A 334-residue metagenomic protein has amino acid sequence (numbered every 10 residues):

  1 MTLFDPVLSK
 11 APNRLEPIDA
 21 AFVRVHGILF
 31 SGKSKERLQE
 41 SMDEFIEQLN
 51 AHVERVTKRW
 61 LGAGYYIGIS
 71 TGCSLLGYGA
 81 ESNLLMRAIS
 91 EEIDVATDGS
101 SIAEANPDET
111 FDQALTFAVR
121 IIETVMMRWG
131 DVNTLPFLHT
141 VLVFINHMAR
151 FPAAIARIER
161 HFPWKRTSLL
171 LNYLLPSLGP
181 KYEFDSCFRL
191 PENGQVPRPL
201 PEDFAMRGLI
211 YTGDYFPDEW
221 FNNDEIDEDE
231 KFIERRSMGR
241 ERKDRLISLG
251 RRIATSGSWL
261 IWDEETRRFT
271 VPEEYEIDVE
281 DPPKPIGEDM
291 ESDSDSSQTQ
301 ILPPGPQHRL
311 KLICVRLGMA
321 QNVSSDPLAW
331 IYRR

Functional and structural regions predicted by a protein language model:
M1: Conserved catalytic-core segments centered on acid/base and nucleophilic motifs
F4-R236, G257-W259: Extended alpha-helical solenoid scaffold regions that build the rod-like backbones of large eukaryotic assemblies
S177-R334: Charge-dense, extended regions
